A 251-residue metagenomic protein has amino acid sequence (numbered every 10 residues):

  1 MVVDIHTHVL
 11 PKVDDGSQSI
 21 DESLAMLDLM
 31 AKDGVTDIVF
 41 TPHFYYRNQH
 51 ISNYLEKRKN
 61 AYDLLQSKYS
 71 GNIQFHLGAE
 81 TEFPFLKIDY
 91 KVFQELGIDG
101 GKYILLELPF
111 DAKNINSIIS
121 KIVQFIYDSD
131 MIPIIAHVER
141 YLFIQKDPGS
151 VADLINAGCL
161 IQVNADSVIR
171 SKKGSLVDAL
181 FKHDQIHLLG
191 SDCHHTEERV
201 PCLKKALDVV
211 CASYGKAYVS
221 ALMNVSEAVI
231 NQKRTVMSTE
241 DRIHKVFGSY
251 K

Functional and structural regions predicted by a protein language model:
M1-N72: An N-terminally biased module of ancient metal coordination in phosphate/nucleic-acid-related enzymes
V2-I5, I38-T41, H76-E80, I134-A136 (+2 more regions): Active-site neighborhood of phospho(di)ester-bond hydrolases with catalytic His/Asp-centered motifs
H8-L10, H43-F44, G78-P84, P109-D111 (+4 more regions): Active-site beta-loop-alpha junctions enriched in small/polar residues
E22-M26, K57-L65, I122, S150-V151 (+2 more regions): A general structural detector for well-ordered alpha-helical segments in enzyme core domains, enriched
A31, Y127, F181-K182: Non-catalytic positions within long, well-ordered alpha-helices that form the structural scaffold/packing of enzyme
Q49-Q162, M237-K251: Extended substrate/RNA-proximal surfaces in nucleic-acid metabolism proteins
Q185-P201: Short acidic/histidine-rich active-site segments
L207-K251: Mid-to-C-terminal alpha-helical segments outside catalytic/metal-binding sites
